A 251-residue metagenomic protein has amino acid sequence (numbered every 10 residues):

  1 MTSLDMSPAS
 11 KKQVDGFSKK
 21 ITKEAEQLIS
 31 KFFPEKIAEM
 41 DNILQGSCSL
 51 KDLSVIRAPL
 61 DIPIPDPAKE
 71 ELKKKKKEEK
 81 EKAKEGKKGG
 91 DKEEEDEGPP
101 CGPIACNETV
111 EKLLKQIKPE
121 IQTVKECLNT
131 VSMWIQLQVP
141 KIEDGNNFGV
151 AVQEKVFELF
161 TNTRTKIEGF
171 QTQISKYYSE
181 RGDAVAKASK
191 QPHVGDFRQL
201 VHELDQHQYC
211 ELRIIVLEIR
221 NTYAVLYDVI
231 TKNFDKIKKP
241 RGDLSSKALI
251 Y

Functional and structural regions predicted by a protein language model:
M1-E95, P99-C101, C106: N-terminal leader/presequence regions that precede the main folded/catalytic core
T2, S179, S189-H193: Intrinsic low-complexity, intrinsically disordered or marginally ordered coil/linker segments
V14-F17, I21-F32, K36-M40, V124 (+5 more regions): Charged, low-complexity, helix-prone segments enriched in Lys/Glu/Asp/Gln
A68-K69, F157, I174, R213: Helix-centric, low-specificity signal for extended rod-like, repetitive segments
D96-V110, P140-Q153, G195-E211, K247: Short, charged/polar, low-complexity loop and linker segments that flank or interrupt alpha-helical bundles
E111-G182, A188: Extended, amphipathic alpha-helical segments that serve as helical scaffolds
A188-Y251: Alpha-helical oligomerization segments
